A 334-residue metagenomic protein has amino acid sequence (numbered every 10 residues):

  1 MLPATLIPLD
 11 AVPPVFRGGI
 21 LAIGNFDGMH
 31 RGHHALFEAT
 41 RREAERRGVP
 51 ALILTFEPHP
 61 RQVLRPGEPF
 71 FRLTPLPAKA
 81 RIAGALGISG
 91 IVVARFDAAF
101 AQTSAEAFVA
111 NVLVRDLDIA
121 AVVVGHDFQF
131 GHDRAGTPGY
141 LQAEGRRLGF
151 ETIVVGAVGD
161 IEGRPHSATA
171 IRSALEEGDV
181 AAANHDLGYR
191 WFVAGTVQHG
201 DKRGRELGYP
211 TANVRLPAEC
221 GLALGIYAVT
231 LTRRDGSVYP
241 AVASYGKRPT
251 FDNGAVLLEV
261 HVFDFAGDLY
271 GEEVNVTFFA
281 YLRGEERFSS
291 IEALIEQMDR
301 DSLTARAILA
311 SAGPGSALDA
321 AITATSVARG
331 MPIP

Functional and structural regions predicted by a protein language model:
L2-A11, F71, V92: Short acidic-hydrophobic, aromatic-tinged amphipathic segments that line or gate anion-handling sites
V12-P75: N-terminal catalytic cores of NTP/NDP-binding nucleotidyl/phosphoryl-transfer enzymes
F71-K79, T103-V109: Glycine-rich, highly charged phosphate/nucleotide-binding loops
P75-I91: A glycine-rich helix N-cap at a beta->alpha junction
A99-P210, R234, E285, S289-I295 (+4 more regions): Classical nucleotidyltransferase
G200-P334: Phosphate/ribose-recognition catalytic cores of enzymes acting on nucleotide-derived substrates
